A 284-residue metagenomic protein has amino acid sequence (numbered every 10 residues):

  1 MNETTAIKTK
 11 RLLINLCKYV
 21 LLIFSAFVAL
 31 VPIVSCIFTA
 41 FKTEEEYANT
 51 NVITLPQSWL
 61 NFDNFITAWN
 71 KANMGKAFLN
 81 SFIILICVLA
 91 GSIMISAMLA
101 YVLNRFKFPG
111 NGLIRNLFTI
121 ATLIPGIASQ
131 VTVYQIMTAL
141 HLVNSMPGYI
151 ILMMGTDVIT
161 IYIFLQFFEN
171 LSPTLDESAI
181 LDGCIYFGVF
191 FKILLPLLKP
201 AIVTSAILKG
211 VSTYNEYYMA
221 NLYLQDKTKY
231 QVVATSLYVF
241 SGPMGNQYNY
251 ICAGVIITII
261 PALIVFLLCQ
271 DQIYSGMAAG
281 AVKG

Functional and structural regions predicted by a protein language model:
T4-G284: A structural signal for multi-pass alpha-helical bundles of membrane permease subunits that mediate small-molecule
